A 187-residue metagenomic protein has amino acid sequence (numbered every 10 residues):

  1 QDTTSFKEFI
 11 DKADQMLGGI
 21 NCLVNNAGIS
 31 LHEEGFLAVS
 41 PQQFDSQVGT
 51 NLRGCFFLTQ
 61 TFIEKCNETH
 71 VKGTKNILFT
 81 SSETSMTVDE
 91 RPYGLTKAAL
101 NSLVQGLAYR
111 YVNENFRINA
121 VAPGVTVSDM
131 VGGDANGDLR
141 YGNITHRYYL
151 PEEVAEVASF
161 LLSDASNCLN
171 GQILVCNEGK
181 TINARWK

Functional and structural regions predicted by a protein language model:
S30, S159, N170-K187: Short C-terminal tail/terminal secondary-structure segment of NAD(P)H-dependent dehydrogenase/reductase domains
E34-F36, S40-D45, L139: Substrate-binding pocket helix/loop in short-chain dehydrogenase/reductase
T59-Q60, Q105: A short, exposed helix-loop element centered on a Lys and neighboring polar residues
E64, Y109-R110, N167: Alpha-helical segment proximal to the catalytic Tyr-Lys
K72-N113, V125: Catalytic loop of short-chain dehydrogenase/reductase
V112, R117, L169-G171: Short, small/polar-rich loop/turn modules that mediate ligand/substrate recognition or access, typified
N143-V154: A conserved structural motif in NAD(P)-dependent oxidoreductases
